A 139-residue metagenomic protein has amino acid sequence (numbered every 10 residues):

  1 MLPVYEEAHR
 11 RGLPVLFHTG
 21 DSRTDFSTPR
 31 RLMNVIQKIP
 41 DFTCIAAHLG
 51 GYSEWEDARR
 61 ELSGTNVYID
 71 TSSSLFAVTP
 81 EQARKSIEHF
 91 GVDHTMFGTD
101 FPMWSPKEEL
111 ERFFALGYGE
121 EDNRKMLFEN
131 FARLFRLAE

Functional and structural regions predicted by a protein language model:
M1-M96: Catalytic pocket-lining loop regions of alpha/beta-barrel enzymes, especially the amidohydrolase/enolase/GH5 lineages
A8, H48, I69, D100 (+3 more regions): Conserved, mostly hydrophobic/aromatic
G50-Y52, L75, F101, G119 (+1 more regions): Short, solvent-exposed coil/turn elements at secondary-structure transition points
G91-H94, K107-E139: Mid-to-C-terminal alpha-helical segments outside catalytic/metal-binding sites
T99-P106: Short glycine/proline-rich, acidic loop/turn segments that cap or connect secondary-structure elements
